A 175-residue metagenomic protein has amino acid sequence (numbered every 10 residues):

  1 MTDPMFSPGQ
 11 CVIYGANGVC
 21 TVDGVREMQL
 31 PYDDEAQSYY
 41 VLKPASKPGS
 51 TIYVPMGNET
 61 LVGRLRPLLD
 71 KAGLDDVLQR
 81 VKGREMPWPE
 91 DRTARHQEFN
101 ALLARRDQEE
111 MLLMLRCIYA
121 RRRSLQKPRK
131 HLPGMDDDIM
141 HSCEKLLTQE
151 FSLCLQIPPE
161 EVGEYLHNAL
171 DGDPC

Functional and structural regions predicted by a protein language model:
M1-M5: Short, surface-exposed secondary-structure edge patches
G9-Q10: Loop/turn positions that initiate beta-strands
C20-V22: Conserved hydrophobic positions within beta-strands
Q29-Y39: Short, solvent-exposed secondary-structure boundary/capping segments
V41-G57: A short macromolecule-binding patch
G57-C175: Charge/polar-rich, low-complexity and marginally structured segments
